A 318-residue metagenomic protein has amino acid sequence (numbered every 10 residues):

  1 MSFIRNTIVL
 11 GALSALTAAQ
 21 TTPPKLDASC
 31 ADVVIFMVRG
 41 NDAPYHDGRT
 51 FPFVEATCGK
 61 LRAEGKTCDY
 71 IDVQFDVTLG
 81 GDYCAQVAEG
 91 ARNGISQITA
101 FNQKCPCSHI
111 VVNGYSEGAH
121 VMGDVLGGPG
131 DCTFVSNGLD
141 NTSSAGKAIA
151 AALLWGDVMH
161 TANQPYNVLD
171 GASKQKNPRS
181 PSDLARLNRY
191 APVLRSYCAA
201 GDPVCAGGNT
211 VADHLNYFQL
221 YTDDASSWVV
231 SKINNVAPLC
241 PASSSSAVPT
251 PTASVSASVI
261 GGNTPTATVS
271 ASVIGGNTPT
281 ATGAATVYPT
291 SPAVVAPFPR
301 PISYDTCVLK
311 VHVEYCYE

Functional and structural regions predicted by a protein language model:
M1-T22, E318: Fungal secretory targeting signals
S14-A15, M159-H160, D202: Conserved beta-strand elements of beta-rich interaction domains across eukaryotes, especially beta-propellers
A19-L26, S231, P238-E318: Fungal extracellular Ser/Thr-rich, low-complexity intrinsically disordered regions
P23-S108, L194-T222, S231, N235: Active-site catalytic motif of lipid deacylating hydrolases and related acyltransferases
L61-E64, A145, L184-Y190: Short, conserved catalytic or adaptor-binding loops enriched in Gly and charged residues
G94-N113, E117-S180, A185: Serine-dependent carboxylesterase/thioesterase catalytic core of lipase-like alpha/beta-hydrolase/SGNH enzymes
Q164-T252: C-terminal catalytic-base region of ester-bond hydrolases, centering on the histidine of the charge-relay
